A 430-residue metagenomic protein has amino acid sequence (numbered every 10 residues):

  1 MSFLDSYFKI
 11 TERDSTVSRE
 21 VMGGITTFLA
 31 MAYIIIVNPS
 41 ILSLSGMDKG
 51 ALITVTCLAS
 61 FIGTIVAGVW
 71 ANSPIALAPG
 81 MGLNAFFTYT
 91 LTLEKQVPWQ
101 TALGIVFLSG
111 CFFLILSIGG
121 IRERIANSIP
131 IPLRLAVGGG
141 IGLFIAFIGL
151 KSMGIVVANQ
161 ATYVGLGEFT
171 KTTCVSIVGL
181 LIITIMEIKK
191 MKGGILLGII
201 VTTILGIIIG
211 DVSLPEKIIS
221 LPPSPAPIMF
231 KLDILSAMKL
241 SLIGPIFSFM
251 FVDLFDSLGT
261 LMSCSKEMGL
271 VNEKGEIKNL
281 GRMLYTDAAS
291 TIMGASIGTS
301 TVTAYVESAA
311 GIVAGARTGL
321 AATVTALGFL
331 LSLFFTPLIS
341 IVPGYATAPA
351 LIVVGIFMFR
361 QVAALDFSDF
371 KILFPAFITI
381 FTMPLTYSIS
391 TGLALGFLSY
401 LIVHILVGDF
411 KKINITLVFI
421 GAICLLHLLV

Functional and structural regions predicted by a protein language model:
M1-A51, V164-G165, L197-G281, C424-L426: Helix-loop-helix hairpins and the membrane-proximal interhelical loops of multi-pass alpha-helical transport proteins
S2-N38, A59, P79-I141, K266-V362: Helix-loop-helix junctions within the multi-pass membrane cores of secondary transporters/permeases
R13-G24, S45, K49, I53 (+21 more regions): Hydrophobic, aromatic-rich alpha-helical transmembrane segments and their membrane-interface anchor motifs
V21, I41, I125, G193 (+3 more regions): Residue-level signature of catalytic and energy-coupling elements of molecular machines, predominantly ATP/GTP-dependent
D48-E94: Active-site cofactor/substrate anionic-group-binding motifs, chiefly glycine- and Lys/Arg-rich phosphate-binding loops
G63-I75, T184-K190, F249-D256, D287-I297 (+3 more regions): Transmembrane alpha-helix interface/packing and boundary motifs in multi-pass membrane proteins, characterized by
K95-I208, V212, T323-V430: Membrane-embedded alpha-helical modules
